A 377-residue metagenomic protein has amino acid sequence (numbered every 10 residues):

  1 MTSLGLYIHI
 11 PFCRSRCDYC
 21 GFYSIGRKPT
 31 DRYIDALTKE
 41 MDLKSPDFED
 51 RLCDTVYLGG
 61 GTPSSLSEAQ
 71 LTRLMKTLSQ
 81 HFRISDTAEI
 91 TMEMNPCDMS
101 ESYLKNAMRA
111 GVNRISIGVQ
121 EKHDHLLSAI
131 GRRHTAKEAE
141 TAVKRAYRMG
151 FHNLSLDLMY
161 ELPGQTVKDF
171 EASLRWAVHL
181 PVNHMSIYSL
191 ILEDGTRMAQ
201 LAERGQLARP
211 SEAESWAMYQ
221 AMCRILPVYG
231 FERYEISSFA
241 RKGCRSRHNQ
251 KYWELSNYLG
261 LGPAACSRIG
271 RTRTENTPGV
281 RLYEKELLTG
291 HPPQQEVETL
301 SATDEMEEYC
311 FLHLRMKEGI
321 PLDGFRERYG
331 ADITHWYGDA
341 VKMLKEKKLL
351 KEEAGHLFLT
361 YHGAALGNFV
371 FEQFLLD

Functional and structural regions predicted by a protein language model:
T2-I10: Immediate flanking context of iron-sulfur cluster ligation sites
S3, S24-D47, R51-A331: C-terminal scaffold of the Radical SAM
P11-F22: Local cysteine-cluster metal-coordination motifs and their immediate loop/turn environment, predominantly Fe-S cluster
A331-M343: Short amphipathic alpha-helical interaction segments
K345-G355: A short, conserved structural fragment
H356-T360: Minor-groove-contacting beta-hairpin "wing" of winged helix-turn-helix DNA-binding domains
A364-D377: Short, amphipathic alpha-helical interaction segments positioned at domain boundaries
